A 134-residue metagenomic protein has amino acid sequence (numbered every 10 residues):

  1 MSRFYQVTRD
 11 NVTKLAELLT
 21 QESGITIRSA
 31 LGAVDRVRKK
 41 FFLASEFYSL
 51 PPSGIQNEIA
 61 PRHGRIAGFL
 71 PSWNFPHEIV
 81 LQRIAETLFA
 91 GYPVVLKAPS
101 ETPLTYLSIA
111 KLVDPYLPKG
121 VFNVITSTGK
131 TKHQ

Functional and structural regions predicted by a protein language model:
M1-N57: N-terminal Rossmann-like NAD(P)+-binding subdomain of aldehyde/semialdehyde dehydrogenases
P51-Q134: Rossmann-like NAD(P) dinucleotide-binding subdomain of oxidoreductase/dehydrogenase enzymes
